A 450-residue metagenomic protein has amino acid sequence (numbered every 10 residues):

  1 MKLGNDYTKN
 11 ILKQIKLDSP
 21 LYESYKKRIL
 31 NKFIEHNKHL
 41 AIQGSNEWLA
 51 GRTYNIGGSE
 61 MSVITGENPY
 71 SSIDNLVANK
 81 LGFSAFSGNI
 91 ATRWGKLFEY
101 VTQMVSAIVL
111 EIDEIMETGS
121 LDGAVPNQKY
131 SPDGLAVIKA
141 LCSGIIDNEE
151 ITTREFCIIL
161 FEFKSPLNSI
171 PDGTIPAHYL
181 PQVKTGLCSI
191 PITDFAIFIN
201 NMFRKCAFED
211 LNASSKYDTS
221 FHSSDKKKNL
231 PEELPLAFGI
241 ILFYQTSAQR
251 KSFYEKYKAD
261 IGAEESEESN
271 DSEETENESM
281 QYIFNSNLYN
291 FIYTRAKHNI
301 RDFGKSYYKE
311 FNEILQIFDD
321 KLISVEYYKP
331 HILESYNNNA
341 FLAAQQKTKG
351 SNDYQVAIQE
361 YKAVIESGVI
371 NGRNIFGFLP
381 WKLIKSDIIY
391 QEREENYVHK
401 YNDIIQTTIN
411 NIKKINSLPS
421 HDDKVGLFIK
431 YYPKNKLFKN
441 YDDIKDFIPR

Functional and structural regions predicted by a protein language model:
M1-R450: Accessory terminal regions of nucleic-acid processing enzymes
